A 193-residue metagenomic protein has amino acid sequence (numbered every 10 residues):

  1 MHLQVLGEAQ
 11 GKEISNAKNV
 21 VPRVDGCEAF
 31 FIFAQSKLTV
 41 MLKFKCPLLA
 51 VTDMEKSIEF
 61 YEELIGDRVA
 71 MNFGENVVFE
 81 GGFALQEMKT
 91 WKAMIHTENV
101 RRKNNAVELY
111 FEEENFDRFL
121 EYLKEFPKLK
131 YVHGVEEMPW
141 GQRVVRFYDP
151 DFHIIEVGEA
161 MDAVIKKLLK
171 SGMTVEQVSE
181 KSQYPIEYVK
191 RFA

Functional and structural regions predicted by a protein language model:
I14, K18-N19: Polybasic, lysine-rich low-complexity intrinsically disordered segments
R23-V24: Cationic, amphipathic, low-complexity segments that mediate targeting or membrane/lipid association
L38-K45, D67-E114, L120-Y148, A160-S171 (+2 more regions): Vicinal oxygen chelate
S57-E62, L123, F152: Conserved active-site tyrosine of GNAT-family acetyltransferases
I186-A193: Major-groove recognition helix of helix-turn-helix-like DNA-binding domains
